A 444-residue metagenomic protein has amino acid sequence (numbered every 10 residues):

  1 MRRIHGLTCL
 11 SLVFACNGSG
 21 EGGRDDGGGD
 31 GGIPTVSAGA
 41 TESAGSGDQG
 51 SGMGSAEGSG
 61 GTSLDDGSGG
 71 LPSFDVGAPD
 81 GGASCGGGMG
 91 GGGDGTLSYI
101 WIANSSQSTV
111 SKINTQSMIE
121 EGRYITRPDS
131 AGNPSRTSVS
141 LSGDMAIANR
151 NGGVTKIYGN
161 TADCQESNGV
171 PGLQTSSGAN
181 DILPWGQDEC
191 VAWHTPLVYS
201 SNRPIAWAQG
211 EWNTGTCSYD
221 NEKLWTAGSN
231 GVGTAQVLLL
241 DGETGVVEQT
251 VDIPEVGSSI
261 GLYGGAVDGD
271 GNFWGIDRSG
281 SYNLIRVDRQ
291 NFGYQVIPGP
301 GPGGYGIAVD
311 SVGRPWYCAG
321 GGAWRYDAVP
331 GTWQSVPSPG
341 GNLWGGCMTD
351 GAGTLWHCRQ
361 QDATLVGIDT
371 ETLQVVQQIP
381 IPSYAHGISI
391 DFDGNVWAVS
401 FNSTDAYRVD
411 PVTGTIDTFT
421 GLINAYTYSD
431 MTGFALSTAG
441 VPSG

Functional and structural regions predicted by a protein language model:
F14-G93: Ser/Thr-rich, Pro/Gly/Ala-heavy low-complexity intrinsically disordered linkers and tails of secreted extracellular
G69-P72, V76-T96, S135-S142, P196-N221 (+5 more regions): Structural signature of eukaryotic scaffold interfaces centered on beta-propeller domains
Y99-A103, D144-A148, K223-A227, N272-I276 (+3 more regions): Conserved beta-propeller blade signature
S105, S142, N149-N151, G159 (+6 more regions): Short loop/turn segments immediately following the C-termini of beta-strands
T109-K112, G153-Y158, V232-L239, S281-R286 (+3 more regions): Structural motif
T115-M118, G159-A162, D241-G245, V287-F292 (+3 more regions): Short loop/turn segments that connect beta-strands within beta-propeller blades
I119-P128, V191-T195, V246-V256, G293-G299 (+3 more regions): A short beta-strand motif characteristic of beta-propeller blades
V399-G444: Blade-level signature of beta-propeller repeat domains, shared across WD40, Kelch, NHL, RCC1 and BNR/Asp-box propellers
